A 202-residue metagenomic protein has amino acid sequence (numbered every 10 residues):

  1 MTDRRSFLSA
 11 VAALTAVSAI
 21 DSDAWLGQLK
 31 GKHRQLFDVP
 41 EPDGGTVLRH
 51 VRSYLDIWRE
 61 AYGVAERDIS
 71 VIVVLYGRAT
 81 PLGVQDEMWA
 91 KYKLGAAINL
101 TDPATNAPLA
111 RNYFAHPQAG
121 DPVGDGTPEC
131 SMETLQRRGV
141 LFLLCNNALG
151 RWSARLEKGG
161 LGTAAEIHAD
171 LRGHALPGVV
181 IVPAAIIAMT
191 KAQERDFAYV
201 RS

Functional and structural regions predicted by a protein language model:
M1-T15: N-terminal secretory signal peptides and thylakoid transit peptides that target proteins across membranes
G27-P42: Acidic/histidine-rich, surface-exposed loop or edge segments in extracytoplasmic proteins
K32, R67-V71, R137-L141, R195-A198: Loop/turn elements at helix/coil->beta-strand transitions in domains of secreted/extracellular proteins
P42-G44, G77-L82, F142, N147-W152 (+1 more regions): Solvent-exposed loop/turn segments at secondary-structure junctions within structured extracellular/periplasmic domains
T46-V64: Histidine-anchored nucleotide/phosphate-binding helix
V64-M88: Acidic helix-start/capping segments at beta-turn-to-alpha-helix junctions
K93-Q118: A glycine-rich helix N-cap at a beta->alpha junction
E157-S202: Glycine-rich, aromatic-bearing surface loops/beta-hairpins
